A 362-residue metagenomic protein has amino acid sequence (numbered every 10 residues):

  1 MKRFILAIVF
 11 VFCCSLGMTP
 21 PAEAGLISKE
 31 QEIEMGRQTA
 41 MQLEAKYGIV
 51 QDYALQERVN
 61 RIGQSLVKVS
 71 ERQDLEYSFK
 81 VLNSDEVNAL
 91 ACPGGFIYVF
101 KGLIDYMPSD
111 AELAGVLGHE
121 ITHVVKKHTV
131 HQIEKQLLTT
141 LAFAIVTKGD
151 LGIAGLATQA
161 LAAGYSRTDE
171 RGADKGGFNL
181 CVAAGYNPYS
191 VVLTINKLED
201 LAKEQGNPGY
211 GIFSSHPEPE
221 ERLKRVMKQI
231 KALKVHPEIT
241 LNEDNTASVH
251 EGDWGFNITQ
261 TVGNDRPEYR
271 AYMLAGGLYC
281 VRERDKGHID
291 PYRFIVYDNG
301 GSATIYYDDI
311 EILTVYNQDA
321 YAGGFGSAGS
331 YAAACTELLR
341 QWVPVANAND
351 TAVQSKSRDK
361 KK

Functional and structural regions predicted by a protein language model:
M1-F4: Positively charged n-region of N-terminal signal peptides that target proteins for export
A7-G17: Bacterial N-terminal signal peptides
A22-L137, A183-A184, K203-N207: Peri-catalytic and regulatory segments of divalent metal-dependent proteins
E23-Q38, V69-N88, R171-H288, R293 (+3 more regions): C-terminal capping/extension segments of zinc metalloprotease domains
Q64-S65, S84-E86, G94-F96, G102-I104 (+8 more regions): Solvent-exposed coil/turn segments that connect beta secondary-structure elements in extracytoplasmic/periplasmic
E134-A162: Membrane-active amphipathic alpha-helices enriched in small hydrophobic residues
P291-N317, A322-G323, D350-D359: Short glycine/threonine-rich beta-strand-turn micro-motifs
T314, Q318-V345: Surface-exposed edge beta-strands and adjoining flexible/disordered loops or tails in beta-rich
